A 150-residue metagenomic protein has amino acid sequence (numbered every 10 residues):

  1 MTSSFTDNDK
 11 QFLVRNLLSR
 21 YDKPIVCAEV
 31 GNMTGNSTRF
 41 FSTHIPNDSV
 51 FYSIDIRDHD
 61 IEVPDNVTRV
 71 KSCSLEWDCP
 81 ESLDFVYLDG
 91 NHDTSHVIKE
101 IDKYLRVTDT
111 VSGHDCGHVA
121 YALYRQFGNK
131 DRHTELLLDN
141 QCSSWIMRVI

Functional and structural regions predicted by a protein language model:
M1-Y87, N91-I150: A short alpha-helical cap/connector motif
